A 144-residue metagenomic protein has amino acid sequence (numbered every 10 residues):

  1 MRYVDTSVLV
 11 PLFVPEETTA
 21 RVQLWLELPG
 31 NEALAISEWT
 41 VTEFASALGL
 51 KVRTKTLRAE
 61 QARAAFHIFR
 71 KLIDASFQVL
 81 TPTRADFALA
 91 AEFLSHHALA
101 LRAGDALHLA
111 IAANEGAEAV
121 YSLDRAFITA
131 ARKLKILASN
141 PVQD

Functional and structural regions predicted by a protein language model:
M1, K71, L109-D144: Acidic, PIN/NYN-like endoribonuclease modules and their adjacent C-terminal/linker elements
M1-T40, L50-A65, K133, Q143-D144: Short, well-structured N-terminal submotif of metal-dependent ribonuclease cores
D5, R21, L89, I111 (+1 more regions): Residues within well-formed alpha-helices
L34, K51, F77-R125: Active-site neighborhoods of divalent-metal-dependent phosphate/nucleic-acid chemistry enzymes
V41, R63-A64, R84, A106 (+2 more regions): Proline- and acidic/polar-enriched loop/turn elements at helix boundaries
E43-S46: Well-ordered alpha-helical segments within folded domains of soluble proteins
F66-R70: Hydrophobic core segments within long, regular secondary-structure runs in both alpha- and beta-rich folds
D74: Active-site oxyanion/phosphate-handling segment shared across diverse enzymes
